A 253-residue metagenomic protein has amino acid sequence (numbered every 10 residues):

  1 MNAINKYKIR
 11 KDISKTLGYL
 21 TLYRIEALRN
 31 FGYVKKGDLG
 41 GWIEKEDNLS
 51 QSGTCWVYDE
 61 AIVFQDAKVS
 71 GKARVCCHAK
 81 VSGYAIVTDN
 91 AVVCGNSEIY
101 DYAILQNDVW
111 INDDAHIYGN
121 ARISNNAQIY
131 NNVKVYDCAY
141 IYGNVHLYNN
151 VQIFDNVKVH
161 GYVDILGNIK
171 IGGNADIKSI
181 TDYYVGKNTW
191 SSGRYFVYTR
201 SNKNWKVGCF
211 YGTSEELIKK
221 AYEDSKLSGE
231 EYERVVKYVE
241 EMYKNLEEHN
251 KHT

Functional and structural regions predicted by a protein language model:
M1-D108, N112-D114, Y118: Extended, small-residue-rich solenoid/repeat segments and analogous flexible loops that form exposed scaffolds
M1-T54, V185-T253: Terminal amphipathic alpha-helical/low-complexity segments used for targeting or macromolecular assembly
V87, V92-E241: Glycine-rich hexapeptide-repeat left-handed beta-helix
